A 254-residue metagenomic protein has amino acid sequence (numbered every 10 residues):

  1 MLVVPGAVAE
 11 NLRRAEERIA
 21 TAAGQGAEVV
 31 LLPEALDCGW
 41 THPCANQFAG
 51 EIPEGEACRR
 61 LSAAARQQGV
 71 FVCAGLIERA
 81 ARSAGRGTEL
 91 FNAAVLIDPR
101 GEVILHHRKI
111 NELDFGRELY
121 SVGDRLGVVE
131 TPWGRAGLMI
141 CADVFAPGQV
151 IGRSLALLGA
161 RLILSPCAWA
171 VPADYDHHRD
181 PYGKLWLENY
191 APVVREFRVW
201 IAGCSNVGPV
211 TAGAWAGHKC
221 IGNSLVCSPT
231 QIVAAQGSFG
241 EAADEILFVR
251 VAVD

Functional and structural regions predicted by a protein language model:
M1-P5: Generic N-terminal amphipathic, Lys/Arg-enriched alpha-helix
G6-V8, L12-P99, H106, A170-V199: Cys-nucleophile CN-hydrolase/nitrilase-fold catalytic domain and related Cys-dependent amidase chemistry that acts on
T21-Q25, S62, V103, T131 (+4 more regions): Generic alpha-helical hydrophobic packing signal
Q25, L96-P99, I201, V226-V233 (+1 more regions): A generic structural signal for ordered secondary structure
E34, L76, I140, C167 (+1 more regions): A cross-domain feature marking catalytic cores of carbohydrate-active enzymes and several ubiquitous metabolic/repair
P53-C73, F145-D244: CN hydrolase (nitrilase-like) catalytic-core segments centered on the catalytic cysteine and neighboring Lys/Glu
A80-Y190, E241-V253: Active-site catalytic loop in hydrolytic enzyme cores
